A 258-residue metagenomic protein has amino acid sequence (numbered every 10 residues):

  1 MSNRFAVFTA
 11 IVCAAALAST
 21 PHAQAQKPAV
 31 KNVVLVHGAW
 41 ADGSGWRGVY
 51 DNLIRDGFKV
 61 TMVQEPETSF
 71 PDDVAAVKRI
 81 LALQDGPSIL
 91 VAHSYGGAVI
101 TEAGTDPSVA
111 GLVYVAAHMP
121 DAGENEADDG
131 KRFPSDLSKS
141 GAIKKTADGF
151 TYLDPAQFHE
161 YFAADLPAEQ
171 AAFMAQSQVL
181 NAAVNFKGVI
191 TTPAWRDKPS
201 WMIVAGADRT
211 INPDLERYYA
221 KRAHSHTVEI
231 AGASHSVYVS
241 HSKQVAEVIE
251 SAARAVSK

Functional and structural regions predicted by a protein language model:
M1-T9: Bacterial N-terminal signal peptides that target proteins for export
F8-A16: Bacterial N-terminal signal peptides
P28-F70: Conserved HGGG/HGGXW glycine-rich cap/lid loop of the alpha/beta-hydrolase fold
V91-G96, I100: Gly/Ala-rich beta-loop-alpha elbow adjacent to hydrolase catalytic centers
S108-V109, V113-P155, A182-N185: Flexible "cap/lid" loop of the alpha/beta hydrolase fold
A175-R196: Active-site nucleophile elbow and catalytic-triad environment of alpha/beta-hydrolase enzymes
M202-V204: Short beta-strand/loop motif that positions the catalytic acidic residue of the alpha/beta-hydrolase fold
G206-A233, V239, S251: Conserved loop-alpha-helix segment in the C-terminal half of the alpha/beta-hydrolase fold that carries the catalytic
